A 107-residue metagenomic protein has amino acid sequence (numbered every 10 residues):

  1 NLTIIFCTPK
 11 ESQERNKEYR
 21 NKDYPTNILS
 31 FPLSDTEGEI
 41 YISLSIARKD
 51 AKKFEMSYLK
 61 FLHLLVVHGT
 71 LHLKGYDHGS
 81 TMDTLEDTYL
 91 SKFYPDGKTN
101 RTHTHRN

Functional and structural regions predicted by a protein language model:
N1-F61, L73-N107: Active-site rim/adjacent substrate-binding subdomains
L62, V66: Histidine-centered acyl-transfer/condensation active-site motif and its immediate structural neighborhood
V67, L71-H72: Short active-site segment of divalent metal-dependent hydrolases/proteases that encodes the spacing between
